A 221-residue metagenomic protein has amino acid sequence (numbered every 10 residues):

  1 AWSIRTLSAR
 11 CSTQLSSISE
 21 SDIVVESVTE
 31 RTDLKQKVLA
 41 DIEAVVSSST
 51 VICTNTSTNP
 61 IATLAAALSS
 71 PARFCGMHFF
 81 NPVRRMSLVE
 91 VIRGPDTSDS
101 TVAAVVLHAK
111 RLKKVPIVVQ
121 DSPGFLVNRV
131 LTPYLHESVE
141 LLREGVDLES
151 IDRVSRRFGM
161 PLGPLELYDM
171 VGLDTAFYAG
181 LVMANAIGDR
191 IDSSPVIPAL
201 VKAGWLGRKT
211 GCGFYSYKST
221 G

Functional and structural regions predicted by a protein language model:
A1-G221: N-terminal glycine-rich phosphate-binding loop for ADP-containing cofactors
